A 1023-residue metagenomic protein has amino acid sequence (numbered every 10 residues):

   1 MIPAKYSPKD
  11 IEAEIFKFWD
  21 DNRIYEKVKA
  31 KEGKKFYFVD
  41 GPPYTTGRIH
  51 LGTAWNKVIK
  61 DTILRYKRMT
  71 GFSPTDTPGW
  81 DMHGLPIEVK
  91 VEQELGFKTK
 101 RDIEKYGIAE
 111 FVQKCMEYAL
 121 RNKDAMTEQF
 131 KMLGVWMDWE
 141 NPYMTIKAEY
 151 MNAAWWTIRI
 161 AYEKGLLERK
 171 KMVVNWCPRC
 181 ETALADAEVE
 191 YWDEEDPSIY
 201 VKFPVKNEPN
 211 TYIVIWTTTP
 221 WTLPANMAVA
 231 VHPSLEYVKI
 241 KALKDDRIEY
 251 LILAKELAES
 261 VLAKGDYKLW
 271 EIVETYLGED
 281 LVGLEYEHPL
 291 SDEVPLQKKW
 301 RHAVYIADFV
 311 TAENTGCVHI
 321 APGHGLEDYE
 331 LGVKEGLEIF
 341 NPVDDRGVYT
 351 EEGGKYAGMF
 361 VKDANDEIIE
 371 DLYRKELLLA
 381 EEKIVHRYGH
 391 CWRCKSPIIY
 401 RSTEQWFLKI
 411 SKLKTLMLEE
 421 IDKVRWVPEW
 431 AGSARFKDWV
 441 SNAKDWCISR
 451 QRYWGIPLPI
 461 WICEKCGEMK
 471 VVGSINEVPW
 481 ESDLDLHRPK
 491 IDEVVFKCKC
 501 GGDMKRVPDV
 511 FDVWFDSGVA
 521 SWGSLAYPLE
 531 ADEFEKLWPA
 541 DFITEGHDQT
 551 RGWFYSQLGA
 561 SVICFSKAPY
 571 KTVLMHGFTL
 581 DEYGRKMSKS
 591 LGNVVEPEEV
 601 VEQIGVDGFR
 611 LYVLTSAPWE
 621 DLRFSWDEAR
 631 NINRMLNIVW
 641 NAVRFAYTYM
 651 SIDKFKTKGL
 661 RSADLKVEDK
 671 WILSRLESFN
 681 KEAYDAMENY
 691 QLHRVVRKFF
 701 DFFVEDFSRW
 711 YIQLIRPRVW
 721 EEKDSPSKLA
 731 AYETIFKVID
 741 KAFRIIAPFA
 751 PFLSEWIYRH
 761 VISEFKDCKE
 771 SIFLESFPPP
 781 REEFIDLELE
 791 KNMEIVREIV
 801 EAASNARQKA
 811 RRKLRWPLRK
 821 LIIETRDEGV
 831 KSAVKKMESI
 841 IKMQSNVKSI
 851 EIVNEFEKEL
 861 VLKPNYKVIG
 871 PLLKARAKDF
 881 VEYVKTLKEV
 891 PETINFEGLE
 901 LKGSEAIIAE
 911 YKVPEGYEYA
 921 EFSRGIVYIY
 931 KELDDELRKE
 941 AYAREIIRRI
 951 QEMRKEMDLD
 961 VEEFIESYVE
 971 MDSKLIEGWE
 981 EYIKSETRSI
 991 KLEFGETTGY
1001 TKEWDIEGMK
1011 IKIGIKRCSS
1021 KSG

Functional and structural regions predicted by a protein language model:
M1-I248, A321-K334, E338-G353, L377-E420 (+5 more regions): N-terminal, positively charged nucleic-acid-binding surface of large information/translation enzymes
D10-V28, L269-G283, T886-L899: Amphipathic alpha-helical blocks
F16, I158, Y162-V189, E194 (+5 more regions): Amphipathic alpha-helical
V58-T75, L326-L337, I369-L372, T550-S566 (+2 more regions): Metal-dependent nuclease catalytic cores in nucleic-acid-processing enzymes, especially RNase H-like/related
Y200, D438, N442-F515, V519-S521 (+4 more regions): Feature 926 captures the class I aminoacyl-tRNA synthetase adenylation module centered on the KMSKS loop
A225-M227, L235-D344, Y373, K414: Catalytic alpha/beta core of large soluble enzyme barrels
G278, V282-G283, K355-N365: A glycine-biased structural micro-motif
D363-Y388, F880-V884, I1015: Phosphate/diphosphate-binding loops
